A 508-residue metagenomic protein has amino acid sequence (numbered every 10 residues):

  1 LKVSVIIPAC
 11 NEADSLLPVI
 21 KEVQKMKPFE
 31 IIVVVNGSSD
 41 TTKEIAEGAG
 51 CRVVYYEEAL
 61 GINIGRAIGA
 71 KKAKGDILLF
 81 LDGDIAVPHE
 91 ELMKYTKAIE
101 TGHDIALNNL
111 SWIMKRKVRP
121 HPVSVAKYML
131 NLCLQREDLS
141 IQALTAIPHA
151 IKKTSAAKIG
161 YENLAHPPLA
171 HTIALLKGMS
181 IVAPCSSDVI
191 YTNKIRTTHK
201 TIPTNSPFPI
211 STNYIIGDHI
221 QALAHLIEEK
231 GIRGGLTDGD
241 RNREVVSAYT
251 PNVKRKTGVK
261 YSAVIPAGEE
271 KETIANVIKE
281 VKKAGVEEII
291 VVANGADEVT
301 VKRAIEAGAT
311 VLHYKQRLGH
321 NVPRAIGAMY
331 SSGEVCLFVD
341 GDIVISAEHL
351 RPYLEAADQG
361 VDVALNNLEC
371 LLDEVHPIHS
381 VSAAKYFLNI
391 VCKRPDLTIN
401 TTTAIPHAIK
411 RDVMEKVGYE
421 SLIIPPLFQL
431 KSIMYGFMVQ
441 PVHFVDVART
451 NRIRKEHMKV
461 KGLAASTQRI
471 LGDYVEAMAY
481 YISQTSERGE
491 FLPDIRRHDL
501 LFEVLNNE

Functional and structural regions predicted by a protein language model:
L1-E22, L236-K279: N-proximal low-complexity "stem/linker" segments adjacent to membrane-targeting elements
V35-K43, A293-V301: A conserved acidic beta->alpha catalytic loop
Y56-A73, K315-S331: Glycine-rich, basic loop-to-helix element that forms the pyrophosphate-binding segment of sugar-nucleotide handling
K74-G75, K127, L144-G160, S332-G333 (+2 more regions): Conserved nucleotide-sugar donor-binding and metal-coordinating catalytic region shared by glycosyltransferases
L78, C336: Short aromatic/hydrophobic "clamp" motif used to bind/position activated sugar donors
D82-V87, D340-I345: The conserved acidic donor/metal-binding loop of glycosyltransferases
H103-I113, P120-Q142, D362-L372, H379-N400: Short, flexible, basic/aromatic active-site loop/helix in glycosyltransferases
L176-G258, M434-E508: C-terminal catalytic/acceptor-binding lobe
